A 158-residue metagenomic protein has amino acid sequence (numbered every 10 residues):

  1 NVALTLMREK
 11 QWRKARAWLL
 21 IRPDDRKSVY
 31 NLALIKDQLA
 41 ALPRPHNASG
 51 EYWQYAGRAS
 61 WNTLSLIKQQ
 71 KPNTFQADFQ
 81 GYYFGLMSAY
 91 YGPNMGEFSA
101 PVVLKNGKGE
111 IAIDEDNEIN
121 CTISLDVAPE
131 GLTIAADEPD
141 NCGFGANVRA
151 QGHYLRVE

Functional and structural regions predicted by a protein language model:
N1-L42: Alpha-helical protein-protein interaction scaffolds
Y30, L34-A41, P93-K108, A136-E158: Edge beta-strand at a domain terminus
A40-T63, A150-R156: Tryptophan-anchored aromatic micro-motifs
E51-G57, G109-D116: Short beta-strand segments that buttress and anchor functional surface loops
Q54-K105, T133, D137-E138, G145: N-terminal glycine/threonine-rich, aromatic-flanked beta-hairpin/loop signature
E118-V127: Short, surface-exposed polybasic-and-hydrophobic patches located at secondary-structure transitions
